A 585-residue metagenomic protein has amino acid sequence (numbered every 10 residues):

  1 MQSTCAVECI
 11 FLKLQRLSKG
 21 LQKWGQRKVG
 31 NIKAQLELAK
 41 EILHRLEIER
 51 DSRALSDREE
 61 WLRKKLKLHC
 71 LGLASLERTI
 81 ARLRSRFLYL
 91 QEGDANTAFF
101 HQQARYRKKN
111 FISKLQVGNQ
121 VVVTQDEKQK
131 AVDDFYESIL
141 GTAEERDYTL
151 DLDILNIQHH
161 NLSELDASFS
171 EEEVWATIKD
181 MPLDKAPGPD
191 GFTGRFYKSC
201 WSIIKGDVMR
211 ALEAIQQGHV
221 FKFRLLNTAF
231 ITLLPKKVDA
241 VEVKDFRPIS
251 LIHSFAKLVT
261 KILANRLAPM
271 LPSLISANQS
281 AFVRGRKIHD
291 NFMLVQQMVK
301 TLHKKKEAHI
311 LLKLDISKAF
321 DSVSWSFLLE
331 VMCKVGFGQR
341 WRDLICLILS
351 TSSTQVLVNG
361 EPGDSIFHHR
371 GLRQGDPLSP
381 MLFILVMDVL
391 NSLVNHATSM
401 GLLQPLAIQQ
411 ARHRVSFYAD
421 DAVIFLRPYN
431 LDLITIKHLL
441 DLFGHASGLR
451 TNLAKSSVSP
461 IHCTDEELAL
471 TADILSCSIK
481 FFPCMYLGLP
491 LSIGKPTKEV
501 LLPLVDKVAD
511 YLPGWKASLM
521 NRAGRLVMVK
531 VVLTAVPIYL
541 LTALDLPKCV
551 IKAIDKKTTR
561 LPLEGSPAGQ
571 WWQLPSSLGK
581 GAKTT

Functional and structural regions predicted by a protein language model:
M1-R27, S447, A472-K548, G565-S577: Basic, alpha-helical interaction scaffolds
M1-V123, E137: Arg/Lys-enriched, amphipathic patches
S18, G25, K244-I275, M293 (+5 more regions): Conserved pre-motif C helix in the palm subdomain of viral-like polymerases
L55, S85-K244, K257-L258, F482 (+1 more regions): Surface-exposed loop/turn segments and immediately adjacent short secondary-structure elements within folded domains
S113-Q116, D184-F192, L225, I231 (+2 more regions): Conserved catalytic palm subdomain of right-hand nucleotidyl-transferase polymerases, strongest for RNA-directed enzymes
D147-A167, E171-E173, V220-F230, K237 (+5 more regions): Active-site-proximal segment of RNA-dependent polymerases
D153-L155, L165, A407, L453-F482 (+1 more regions): Short, conserved micro-motifs composed of acidic
I316-A419, R427-N430, I461, Y486: Conserved polymerase palm-domain catalytic core
